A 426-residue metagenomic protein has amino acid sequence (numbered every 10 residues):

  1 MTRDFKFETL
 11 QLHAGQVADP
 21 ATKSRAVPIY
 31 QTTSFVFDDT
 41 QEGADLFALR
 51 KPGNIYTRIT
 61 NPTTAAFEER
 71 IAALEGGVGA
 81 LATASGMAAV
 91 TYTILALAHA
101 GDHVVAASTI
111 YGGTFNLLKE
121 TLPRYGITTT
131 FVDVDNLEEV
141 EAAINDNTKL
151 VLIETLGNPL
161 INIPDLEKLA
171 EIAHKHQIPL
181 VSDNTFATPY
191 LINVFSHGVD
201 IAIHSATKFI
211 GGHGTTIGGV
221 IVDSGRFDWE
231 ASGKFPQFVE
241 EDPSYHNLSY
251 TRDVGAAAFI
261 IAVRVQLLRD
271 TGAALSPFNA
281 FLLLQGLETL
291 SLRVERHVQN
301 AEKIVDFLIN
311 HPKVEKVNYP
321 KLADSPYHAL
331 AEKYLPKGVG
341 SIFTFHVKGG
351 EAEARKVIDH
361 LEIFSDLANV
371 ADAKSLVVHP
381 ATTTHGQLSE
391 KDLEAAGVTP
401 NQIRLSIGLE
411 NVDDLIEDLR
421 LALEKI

Functional and structural regions predicted by a protein language model:
T2, Q11-H13, V17-P20, A80-N310: Conserved PLP-enzyme active-site core in the AAT-like
T2-N61, E69, I403: N-terminal "arm"/small-domain region of PLP-dependent enzymes with the aminotransferase-like
D39-A88, G113-T121: Conserved N-terminal alpha-helix of the aminotransferase class I/II PLP-enzyme fold
K119, T128, D146, R293 (+2 more regions): PLP-dependent enzyme catalytic core of the Aspartate aminotransferase-like
V151, G219-I221, V317, F343 (+1 more regions): Well-ordered beta-strand positions enriched in small/hydrophobic/aromatic, beta-favoring residues
L156, T185-A187, L322, K348 (+1 more regions): Active-site beta-loop-alpha junctions enriched in small/polar residues
V222, T344-H346, S406-G408: Short hydrophobic/aromatic beta-strand micro-patches that form the beta-sheet surface supporting nucleotide- or nucleic
T271-A274, F278-A280, Q285, T289 (+3 more regions): Conserved small-domain helix->loop->beta segment predominantly found in fold-type I
